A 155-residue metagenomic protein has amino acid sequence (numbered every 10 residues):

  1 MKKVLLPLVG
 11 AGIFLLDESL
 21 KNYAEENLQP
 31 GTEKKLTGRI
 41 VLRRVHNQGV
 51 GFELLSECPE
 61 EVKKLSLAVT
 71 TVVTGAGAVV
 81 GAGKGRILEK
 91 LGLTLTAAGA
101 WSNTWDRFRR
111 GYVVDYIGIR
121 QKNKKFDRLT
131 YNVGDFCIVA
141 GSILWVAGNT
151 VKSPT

Functional and structural regions predicted by a protein language model:
M1-T155: Alpha-helical transmembrane bundles and membrane-interface segments of multipass inner-membrane proteins
